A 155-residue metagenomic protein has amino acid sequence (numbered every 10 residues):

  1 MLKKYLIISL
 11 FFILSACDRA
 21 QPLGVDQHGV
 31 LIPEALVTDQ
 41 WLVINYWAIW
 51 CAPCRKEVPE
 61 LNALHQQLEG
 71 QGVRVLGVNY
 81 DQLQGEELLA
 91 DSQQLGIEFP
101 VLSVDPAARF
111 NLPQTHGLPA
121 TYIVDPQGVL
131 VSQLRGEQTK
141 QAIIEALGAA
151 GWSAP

Functional and structural regions predicted by a protein language model:
M1-S15: Sec-dependent bacterial lipoprotein signal peptides
C17-A20: Bacterial signal peptide processing site
P22-L42, L112: A short beta-strand-turn-helix
A35-R55, L61: Short active-site neighborhood of thiol/selenol oxidoreductases, capturing the structured segment around
W41-L42, V73, P119: Alpha/beta-hydrolase fold active-site loops
Y46-W47, D91, F99: Conserved hydrophobic/aromatic "anchor" residues that stabilize well-ordered secondary structure elements
R55-L95, P106-N111: Structural microenvironment flanking redox-active thiols in thiol-disulfide oxidoreductases
Q93-I97, S103-G148: Thiol/disulfide oxidoreductase modules built on the thioredoxin-like
